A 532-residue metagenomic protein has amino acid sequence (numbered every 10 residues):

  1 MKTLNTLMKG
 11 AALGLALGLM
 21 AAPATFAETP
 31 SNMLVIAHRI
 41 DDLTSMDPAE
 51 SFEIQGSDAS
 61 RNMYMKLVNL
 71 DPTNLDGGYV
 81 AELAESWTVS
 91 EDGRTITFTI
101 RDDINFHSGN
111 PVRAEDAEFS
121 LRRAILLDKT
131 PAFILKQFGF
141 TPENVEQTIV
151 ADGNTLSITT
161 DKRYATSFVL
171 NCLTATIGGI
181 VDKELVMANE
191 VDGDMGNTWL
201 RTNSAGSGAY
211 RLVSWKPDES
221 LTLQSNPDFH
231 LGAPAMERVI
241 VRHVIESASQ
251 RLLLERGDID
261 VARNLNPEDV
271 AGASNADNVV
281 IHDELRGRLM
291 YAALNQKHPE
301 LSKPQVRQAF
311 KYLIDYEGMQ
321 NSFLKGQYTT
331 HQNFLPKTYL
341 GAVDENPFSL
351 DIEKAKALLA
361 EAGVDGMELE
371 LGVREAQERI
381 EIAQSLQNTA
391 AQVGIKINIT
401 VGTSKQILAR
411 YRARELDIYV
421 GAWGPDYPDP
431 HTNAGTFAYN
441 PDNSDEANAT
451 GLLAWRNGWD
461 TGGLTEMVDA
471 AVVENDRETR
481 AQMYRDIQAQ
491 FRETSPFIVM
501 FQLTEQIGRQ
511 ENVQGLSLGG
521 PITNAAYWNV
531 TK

Functional and structural regions predicted by a protein language model:
V35, R113-S120, G153-T159, G208-A209 (+6 more regions): Alpha-helical secondary-structure segments
A37-E91, R122, N203-A209: N-terminal lobe/hinge region of extracytoplasmic solute-binding protein
D41-D58, V80-E85, N110, T166-G179 (+5 more regions): A structural "hinge/loop" feature
P72-N74, T174-A233, I352-E353, A357: Gly/Pro-rich hinge or "lid" segments in bacterial periplasmic/extracellular proteins
E85-P131, S157-T159, Q250-L253, E300: Aromatic- and charge-enriched surface segment that lines or borders ligand/interaction sites
T99, K136-N189: Surface-exposed binding/hinge segments that line and control ligand-binding clefts or catalytic entry sites
T198, N226-G272, K396-N398: Ligand-site clamp/hinge motif
K216, S220, L313-A342, Q377-Q387 (+1 more regions): Detector for C-terminal structural segments
